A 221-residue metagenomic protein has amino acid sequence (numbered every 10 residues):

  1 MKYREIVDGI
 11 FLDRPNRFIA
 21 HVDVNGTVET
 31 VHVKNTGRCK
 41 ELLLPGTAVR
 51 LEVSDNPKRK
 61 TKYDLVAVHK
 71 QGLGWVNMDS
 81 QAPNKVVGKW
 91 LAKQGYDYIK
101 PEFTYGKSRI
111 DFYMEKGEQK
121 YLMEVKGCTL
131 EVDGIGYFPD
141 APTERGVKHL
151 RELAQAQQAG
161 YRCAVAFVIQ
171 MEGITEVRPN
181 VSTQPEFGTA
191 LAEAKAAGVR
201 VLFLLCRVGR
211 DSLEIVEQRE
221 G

Functional and structural regions predicted by a protein language model:
G9, I110-D140, L153: Conserved catalytic cores of phosphodiester-cleaving nucleases, focusing on short active-site segments
N16-H21: Short aromatic-glycine-enriched beta-strand elements
T27-E41: Beta-strand/loop nucleic-acid-binding surfaces
G37-R50, A154: Short nucleic-acid-contacting surface segments enriched for D/E, G, S/T with interspersed K/R
K40, Q71-P101: Acidic-basic catalytic patches of nuclease active cores, encompassing PD-(D/E)XK and other metal-cofactor nuclease
L44-N56, L205-C206: Flexible glycine-rich surface loops and low-complexity tracts that mediate binding to linear polymers
G134-E144, A154-T183, L205: Nucleic-acid nuclease catalytic cores
Q170-G221: Domain-level recognition of nuclease-like catalytic cores that cleave nucleotide substrates
